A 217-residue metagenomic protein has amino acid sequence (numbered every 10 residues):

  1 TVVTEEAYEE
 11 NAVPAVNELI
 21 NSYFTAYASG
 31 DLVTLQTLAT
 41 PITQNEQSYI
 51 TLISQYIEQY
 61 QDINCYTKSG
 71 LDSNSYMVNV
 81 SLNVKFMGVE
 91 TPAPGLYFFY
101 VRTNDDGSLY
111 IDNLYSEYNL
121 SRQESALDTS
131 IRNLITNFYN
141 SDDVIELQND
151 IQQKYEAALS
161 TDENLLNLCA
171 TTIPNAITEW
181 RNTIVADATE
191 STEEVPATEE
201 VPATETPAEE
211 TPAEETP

Functional and structural regions predicted by a protein language model:
T1-D62, A126-E190: Core segments of small alpha/beta cavity-forming domains
Y8-N11, G70, V89: Conserved aromatic-histidine-acidic binding/catalytic patches
Y49-L52, Y66, Y97-F99: Intrinsically disordered, low-complexity boundary segments flanking structured domains
Y60-L71: Short amphipathic beta-strand and strand-loop transition segments with alternating hydrophobic
D72-Q152: Exposed beta-sheet edge and beta->alpha loop/turn motif
N182-P217: Ser/Thr/Gly/Pro-rich low-complexity, disordered linker/stalk segments of secreted and cell-surface proteins
